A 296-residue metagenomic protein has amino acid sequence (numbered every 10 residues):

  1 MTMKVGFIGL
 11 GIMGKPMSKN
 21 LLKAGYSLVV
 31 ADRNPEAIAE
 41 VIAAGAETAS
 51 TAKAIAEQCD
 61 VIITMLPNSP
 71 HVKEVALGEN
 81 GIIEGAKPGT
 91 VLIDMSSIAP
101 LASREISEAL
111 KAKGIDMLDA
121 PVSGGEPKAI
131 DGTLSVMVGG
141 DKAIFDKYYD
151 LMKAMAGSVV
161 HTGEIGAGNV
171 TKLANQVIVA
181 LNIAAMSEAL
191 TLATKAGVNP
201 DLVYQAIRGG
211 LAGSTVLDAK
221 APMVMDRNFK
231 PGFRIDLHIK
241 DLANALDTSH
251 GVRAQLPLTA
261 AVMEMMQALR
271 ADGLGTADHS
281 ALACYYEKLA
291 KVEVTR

Functional and structural regions predicted by a protein language model:
M1-M65, T90, M95, V294: NAD(P)+-binding Rossmann beta1-loop-alpha1 motif at the extreme N-terminus of oxidoreductases
L10, I98-Q176: Rossmann-fold dinucleotide-binding core
L28, T48, M117-L118, V159 (+2 more regions): Hydrophobic beta-strand scaffold residues
A52-T64, N68-D116: Rossmann-fold NAD(P) dinucleotide-binding segment
D131-G139, V160, E164-A196, Q205-A219 (+1 more regions): Active-site-proximal catalytic alpha-helix in oxidoreductases
I165, N169, G213-S280, Y286: Interdomain hinge/lid region at the active-site interface of Rossmann-like NAD(P)-dependent oxidoreductases
D201-R208, A260-E264: Beta-strand segments within the central parallel beta-sheet cores of soluble alpha/beta enzyme folds
